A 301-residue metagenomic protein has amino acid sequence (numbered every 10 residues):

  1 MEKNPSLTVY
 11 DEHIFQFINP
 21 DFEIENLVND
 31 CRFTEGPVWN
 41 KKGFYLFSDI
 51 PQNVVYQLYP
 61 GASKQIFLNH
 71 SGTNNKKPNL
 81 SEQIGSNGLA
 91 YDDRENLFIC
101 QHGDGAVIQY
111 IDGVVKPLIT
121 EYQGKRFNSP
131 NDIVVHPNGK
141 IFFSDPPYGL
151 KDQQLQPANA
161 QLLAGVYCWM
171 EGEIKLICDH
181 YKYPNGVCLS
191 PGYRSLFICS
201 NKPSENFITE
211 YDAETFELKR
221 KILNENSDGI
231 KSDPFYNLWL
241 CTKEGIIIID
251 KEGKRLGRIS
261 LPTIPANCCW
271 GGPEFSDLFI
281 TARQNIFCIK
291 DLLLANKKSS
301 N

Functional and structural regions predicted by a protein language model:
M1-N301: Sequence-structural signature of mature extracellular/luminal beta-sheet repeat domains, prominently beta-propellers
